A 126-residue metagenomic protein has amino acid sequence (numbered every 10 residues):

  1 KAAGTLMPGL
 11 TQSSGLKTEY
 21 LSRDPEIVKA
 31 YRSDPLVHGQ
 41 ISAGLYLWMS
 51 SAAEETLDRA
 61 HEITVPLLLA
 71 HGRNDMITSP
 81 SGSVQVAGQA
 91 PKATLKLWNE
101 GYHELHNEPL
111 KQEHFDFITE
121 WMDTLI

Functional and structural regions predicted by a protein language model:
K1-S42: Alpha/beta-hydrolase-fold enzymes
H38-G39, R73-T78: Acidic catalytic loop of the alpha/beta-hydrolase fold
I41-R59: Active-site nucleophile elbow and catalytic-triad environment of alpha/beta-hydrolase enzymes
A43, S79-S83, E108-Q112: Conserved strand-to-helix beginnings and helix N-cap segments that scaffold or border functional pockets
I63, L69-H71, D75: Short beta-strand/loop motif that positions the catalytic acidic residue of the alpha/beta-hydrolase fold
V65, S79-G88: Short alpha-helix in the alpha/beta-hydrolase fold that links the catalytic acid
A93-I126: Catalytic active-site module of serine/aspartate enzymes centered on a nucleophile-bearing elbow/loop
